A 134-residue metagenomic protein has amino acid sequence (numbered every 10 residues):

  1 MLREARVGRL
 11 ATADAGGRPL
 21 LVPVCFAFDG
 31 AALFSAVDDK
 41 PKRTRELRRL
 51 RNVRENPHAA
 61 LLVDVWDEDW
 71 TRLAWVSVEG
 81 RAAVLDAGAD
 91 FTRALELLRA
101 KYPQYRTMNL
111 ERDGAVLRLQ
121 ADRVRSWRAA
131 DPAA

Functional and structural regions predicted by a protein language model:
M1-E4: Short proline/glycine- and basic residue-enriched helix-capping loop/turn segments at helix->loop/beta transitions
R6-K42, L61-D64, L73: Short beta-strand segments
R6-V7, H58, P103, V124: Generic structural signal for secondary-structure transition and capping sites
V22, E55-P57, V78, A115: Residues that flank catalytic or metal-binding motifs in active/ligand-binding sites
F28-D29, V53-E55, L85-A89: A short, structured loop/turn motif at beta-sheet edges
A36-V37, R43-A59: Compact nucleic-acid interaction/catalytic patches
T44-L47, L62-D64, E96-Q104: Short acidic (Asp/Glu) patches
D69-A134: Charged, gly/pro-rich active-site loop segments
